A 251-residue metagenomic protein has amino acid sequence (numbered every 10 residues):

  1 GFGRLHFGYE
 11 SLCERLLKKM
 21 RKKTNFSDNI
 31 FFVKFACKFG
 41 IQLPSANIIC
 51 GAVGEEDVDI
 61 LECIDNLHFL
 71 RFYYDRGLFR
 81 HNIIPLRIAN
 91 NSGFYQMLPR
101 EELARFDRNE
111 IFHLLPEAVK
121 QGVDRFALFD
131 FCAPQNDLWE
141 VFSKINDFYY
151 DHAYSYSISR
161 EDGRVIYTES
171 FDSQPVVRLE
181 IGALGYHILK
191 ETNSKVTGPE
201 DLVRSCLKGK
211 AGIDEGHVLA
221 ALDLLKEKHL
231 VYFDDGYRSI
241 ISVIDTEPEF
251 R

Functional and structural regions predicted by a protein language model:
G1, E161, K226-E227: Short, well-ordered loop/turn elements at secondary-structure boundaries
G1-R76: Conserved non-cysteine loop/helix-boundary elements of the Radical SAM core domain that shape
Y9-L16, R21, N47-C50, N90-S92 (+4 more regions): Active-site proximal loops enriched in glycine and acidic residues that flank catalytic Cys/His/Asp and coordinate
K38, D57-H187: C-terminal scaffold of the Radical SAM
A52, F94, V231: Short loop/turn segments at secondary-structure transitions that flank enzyme active sites
V53-G54, Q96-M97, I241: Short catalytic/ligand-binding loop motif for oxyanion handling, primarily in non-cytosolic enzymes, centered on
L179-R251: Long, charge-rich, low-complexity alpha-helical segments
